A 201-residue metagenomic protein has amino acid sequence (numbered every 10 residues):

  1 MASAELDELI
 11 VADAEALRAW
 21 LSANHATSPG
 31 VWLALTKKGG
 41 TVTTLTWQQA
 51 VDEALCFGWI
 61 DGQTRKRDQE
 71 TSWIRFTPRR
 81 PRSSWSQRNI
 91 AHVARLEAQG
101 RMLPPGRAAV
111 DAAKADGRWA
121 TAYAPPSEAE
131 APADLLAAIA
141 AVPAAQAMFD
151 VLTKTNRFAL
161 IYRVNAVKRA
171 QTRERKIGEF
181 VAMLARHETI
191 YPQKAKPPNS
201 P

Functional and structural regions predicted by a protein language model:
M1-P201: Charge-dense, helix-prone N-terminal extensions
